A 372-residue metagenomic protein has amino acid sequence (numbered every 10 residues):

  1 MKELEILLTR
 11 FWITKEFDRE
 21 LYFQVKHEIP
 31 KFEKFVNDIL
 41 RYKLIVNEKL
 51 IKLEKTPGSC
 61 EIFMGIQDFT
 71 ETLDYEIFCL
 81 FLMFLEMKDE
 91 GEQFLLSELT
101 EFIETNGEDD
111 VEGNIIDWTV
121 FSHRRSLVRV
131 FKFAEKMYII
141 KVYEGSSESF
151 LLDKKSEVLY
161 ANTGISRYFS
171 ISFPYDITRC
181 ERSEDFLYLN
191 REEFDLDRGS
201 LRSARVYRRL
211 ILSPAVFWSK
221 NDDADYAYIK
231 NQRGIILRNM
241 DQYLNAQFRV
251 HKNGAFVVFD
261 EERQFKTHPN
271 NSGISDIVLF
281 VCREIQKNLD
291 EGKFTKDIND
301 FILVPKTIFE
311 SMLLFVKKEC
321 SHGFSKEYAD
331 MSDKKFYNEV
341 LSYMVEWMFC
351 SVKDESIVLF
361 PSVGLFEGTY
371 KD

Functional and structural regions predicted by a protein language model:
M1-D68, S146-P269: Eukaryotic partner-binding/assembly regions in large regulatory complexes
L4-L21, E90-D117, Y207-D225, T295-M331: Short acidic, hydrophobic short linear motifs in intrinsically disordered regions
T9, T72-L95, S275-L303: Positively charged, polyanion-binding regions of nucleic-acid-associated proteins
H27-F35, D117-K136, A329-Y343: Short amphipathic alpha-helical interaction segments
L40-L44, V128-S147, D241-R249, L341-E355: A short, conserved structural fragment
M83-L159: Internal, well-ordered domain-core segments that constitute the primary functional module of diverse proteins
K141, G145-R182, V340-D372: C-terminal engagement modules used by replication, chromatin/transcription, nuclear envelope/ESCRT, and ubiquitin
K287-E291, K306-D372: C-terminal functional regions that serve as terminal interaction/effector modules
